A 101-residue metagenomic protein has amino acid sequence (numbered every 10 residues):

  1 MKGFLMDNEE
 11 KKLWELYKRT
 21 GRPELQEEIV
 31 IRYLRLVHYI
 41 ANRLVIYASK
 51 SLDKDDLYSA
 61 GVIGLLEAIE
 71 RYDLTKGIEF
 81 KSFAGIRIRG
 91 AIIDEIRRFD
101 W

Functional and structural regions predicted by a protein language model:
M1-W101: Alpha-helical promoter-recognition and RNA polymerase-docking modules of transcription initiation factors, dominated by
